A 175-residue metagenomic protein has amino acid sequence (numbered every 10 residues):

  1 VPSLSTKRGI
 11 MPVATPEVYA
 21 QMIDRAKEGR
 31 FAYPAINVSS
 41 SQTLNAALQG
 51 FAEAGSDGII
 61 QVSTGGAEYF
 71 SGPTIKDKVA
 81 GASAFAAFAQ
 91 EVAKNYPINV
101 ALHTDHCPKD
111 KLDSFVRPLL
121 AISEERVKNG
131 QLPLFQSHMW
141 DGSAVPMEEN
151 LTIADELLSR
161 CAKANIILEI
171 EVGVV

Functional and structural regions predicted by a protein language model:
L4-P34: N-terminal amphipathic alpha-helix/helix-capping segment at the start of soluble metabolic enzymes
V13-V18, V38-Q42, A80-A84, E148-T152: Conserved active-site and cofactor/substrate-binding residues in soluble primary-metabolism enzymes
Y19-F31, T64-G66, Y96-A101, E169-V175: N-terminal small/glycine-rich loop or linker at the start of catalytic domains across soluble metabolic enzymes
E28-Y33, A54-G58, Y96-V100, P133-Q136 (+1 more regions): Short, well-ordered coil/turn segments that N-cap beta-strands
N37, A47, D105, L168: Conserved, mostly hydrophobic/aromatic
V38-G72: N-terminal low-complexity or amphipathic/hydrophobic leaders
T64-A154: Active-site beta->alpha loop and helix N-cap motifs at the rims of alpha/beta catalytic domains
V145-V175: Conserved anion-binding
